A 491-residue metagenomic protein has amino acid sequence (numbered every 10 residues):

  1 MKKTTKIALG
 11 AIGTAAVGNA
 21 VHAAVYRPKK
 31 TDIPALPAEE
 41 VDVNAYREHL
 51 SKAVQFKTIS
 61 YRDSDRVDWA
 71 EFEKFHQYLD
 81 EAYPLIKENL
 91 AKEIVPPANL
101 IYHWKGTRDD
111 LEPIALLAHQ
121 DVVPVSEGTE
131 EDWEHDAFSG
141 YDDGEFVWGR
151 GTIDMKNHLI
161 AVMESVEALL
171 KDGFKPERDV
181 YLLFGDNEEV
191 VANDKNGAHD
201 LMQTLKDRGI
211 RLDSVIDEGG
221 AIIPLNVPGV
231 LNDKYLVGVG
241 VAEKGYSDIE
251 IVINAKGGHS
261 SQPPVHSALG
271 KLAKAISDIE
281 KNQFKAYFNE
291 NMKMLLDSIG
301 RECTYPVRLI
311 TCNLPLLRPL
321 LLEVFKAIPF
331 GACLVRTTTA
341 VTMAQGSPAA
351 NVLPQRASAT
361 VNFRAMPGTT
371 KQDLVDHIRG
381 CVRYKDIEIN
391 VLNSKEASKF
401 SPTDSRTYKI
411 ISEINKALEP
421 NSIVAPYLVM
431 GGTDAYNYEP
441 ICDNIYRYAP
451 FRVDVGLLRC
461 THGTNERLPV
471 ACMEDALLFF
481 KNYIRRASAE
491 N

Functional and structural regions predicted by a protein language model:
M1-A11: Membrane-penetrating hydrophobic segments
A16-R150, K171-R178, V361: Acidic/His- and Gly-rich active-site-bordering loop/insert found across diverse amide/peptide-bond hydrolases
E93, H103, D109-D110, P224 (+6 more regions): An extended, acidic, His-containing surface patch that forms the Zn2+-binding/catalytic region of metallohydrolases
P97, H135, E177, I210-R211 (+4 more regions): Short, solvent-exposed loop/turn segments at the edges of secondary structure
Q120-D121, I279-F284, R379-I387: A common structural junction motif
F146, T152-G238: Acidic/histidine-rich catalytic neighborhood of metal-dependent amide-processing enzymes
K195-Q203, S261-K285: A short core secondary-structure module
G240-A242, P263-V265, A332, P348-P354: Short, solvent-exposed beta-strand/turn "edge" segments of beta-rich domains on protein surfaces
